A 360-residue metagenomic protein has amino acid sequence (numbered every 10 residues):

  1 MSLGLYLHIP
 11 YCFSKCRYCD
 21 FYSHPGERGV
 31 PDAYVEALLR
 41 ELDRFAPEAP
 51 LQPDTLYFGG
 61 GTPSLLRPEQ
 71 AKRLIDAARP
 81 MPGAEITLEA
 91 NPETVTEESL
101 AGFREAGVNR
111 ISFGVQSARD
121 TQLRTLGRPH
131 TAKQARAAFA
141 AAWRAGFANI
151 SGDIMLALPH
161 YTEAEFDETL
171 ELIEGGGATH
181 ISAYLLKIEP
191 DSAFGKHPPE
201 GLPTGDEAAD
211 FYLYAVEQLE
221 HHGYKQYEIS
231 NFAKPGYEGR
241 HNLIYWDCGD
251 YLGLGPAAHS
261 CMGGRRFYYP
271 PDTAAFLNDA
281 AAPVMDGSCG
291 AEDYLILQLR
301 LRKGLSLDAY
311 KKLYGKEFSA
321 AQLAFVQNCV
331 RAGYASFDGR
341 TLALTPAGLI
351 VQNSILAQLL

Functional and structural regions predicted by a protein language model:
M1-I9: Immediate flanking context of iron-sulfur cluster ligation sites
S2, S23-P47, Q52-K316, F337: C-terminal scaffold of the Radical SAM
P10-S23: Local cysteine-cluster metal-coordination motifs and their immediate loop/turn environment, predominantly Fe-S cluster
F13, S306-L307, Q352: Internal amphipathic alpha-helical segments of the cytochrome P450 catalytic fold
K316-N328: Short amphipathic alpha-helical interaction segments
R331-R340: A short, conserved structural fragment
T341-T345: Minor-groove-contacting beta-hairpin "wing" of winged helix-turn-helix DNA-binding domains
A347-L360: Short, amphipathic alpha-helical interaction segments positioned at domain boundaries
